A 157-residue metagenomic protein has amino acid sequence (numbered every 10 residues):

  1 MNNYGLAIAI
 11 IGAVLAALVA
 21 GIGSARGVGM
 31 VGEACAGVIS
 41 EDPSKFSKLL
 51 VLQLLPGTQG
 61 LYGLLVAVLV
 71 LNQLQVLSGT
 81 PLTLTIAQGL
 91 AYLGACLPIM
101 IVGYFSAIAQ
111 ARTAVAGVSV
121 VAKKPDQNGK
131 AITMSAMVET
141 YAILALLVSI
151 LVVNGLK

Functional and structural regions predicted by a protein language model:
M1-K157: Hydrophobic, small-residue-rich transmembrane alpha-helices and their short perimembrane loops in multi-pass membrane
